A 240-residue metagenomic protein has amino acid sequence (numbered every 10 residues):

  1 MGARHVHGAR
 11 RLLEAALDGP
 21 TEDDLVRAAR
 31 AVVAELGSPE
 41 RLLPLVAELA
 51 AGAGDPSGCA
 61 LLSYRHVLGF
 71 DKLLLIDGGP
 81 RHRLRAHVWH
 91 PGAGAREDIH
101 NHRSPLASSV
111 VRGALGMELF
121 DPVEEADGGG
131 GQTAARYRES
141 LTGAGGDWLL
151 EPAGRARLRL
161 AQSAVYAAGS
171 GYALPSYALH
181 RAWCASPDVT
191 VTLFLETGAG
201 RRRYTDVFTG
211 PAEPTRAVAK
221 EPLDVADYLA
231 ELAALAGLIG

Functional and structural regions predicted by a protein language model:
M1-L17, V225-G240: Long, non-globular segments of proteins
G2-L84: A short, N-terminal "cap"/entry segment at the start of jelly-roll beta-barrel domains of the cupin/DSBH fold
A86-H100, S176: Conserved short histidine dyad/triad with adjacent acidic residue
H102-M117, D121, L195: Short, conserved beta-strand element in jelly-roll/cupin
A107, P187-R203: A short hydrophobic beta-strand segment most commonly corresponding to one strand of the jelly-roll/cupin
P122-S176: Short acidic-glycine-tyrosine-enriched beta hairpin
R157-R159, V165, S176-F194: Ligand-binding loop in jelly-roll beta-barrel domains
R202-G240: Long, compositionally biased interface segments
